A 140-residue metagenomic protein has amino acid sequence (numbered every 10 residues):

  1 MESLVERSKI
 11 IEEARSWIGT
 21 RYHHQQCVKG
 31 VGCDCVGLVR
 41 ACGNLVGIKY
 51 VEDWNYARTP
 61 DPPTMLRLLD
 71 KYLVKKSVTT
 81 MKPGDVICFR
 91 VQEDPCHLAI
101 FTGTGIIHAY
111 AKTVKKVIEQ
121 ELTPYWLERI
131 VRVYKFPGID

Functional and structural regions predicted by a protein language model:
M1-H23, V28: N-terminal intrinsically disordered, low-complexity, charge/repeat-rich segments that act as generic
E2-I11, V51-K116, Q120-L122, I139-D140: ...with weaker cross-activation on analogous glycine-rich loops/strands in unrelated enzymes
K9, C33-G37, E128: Generic recognition of short, well-ordered alpha-helical interface segments
G19-Y22, I48, G138: Generic structural signal for secondary-structure transition and capping sites
H23, I107, Y134: Residues in well-ordered beta-strands of folded domains
C27-V46: Active-site nucleophilic cysteine motif
E128-D140: Low-complexity, Gly/Ser/Thr/Pro-rich intrinsically disordered linker/tail segments
